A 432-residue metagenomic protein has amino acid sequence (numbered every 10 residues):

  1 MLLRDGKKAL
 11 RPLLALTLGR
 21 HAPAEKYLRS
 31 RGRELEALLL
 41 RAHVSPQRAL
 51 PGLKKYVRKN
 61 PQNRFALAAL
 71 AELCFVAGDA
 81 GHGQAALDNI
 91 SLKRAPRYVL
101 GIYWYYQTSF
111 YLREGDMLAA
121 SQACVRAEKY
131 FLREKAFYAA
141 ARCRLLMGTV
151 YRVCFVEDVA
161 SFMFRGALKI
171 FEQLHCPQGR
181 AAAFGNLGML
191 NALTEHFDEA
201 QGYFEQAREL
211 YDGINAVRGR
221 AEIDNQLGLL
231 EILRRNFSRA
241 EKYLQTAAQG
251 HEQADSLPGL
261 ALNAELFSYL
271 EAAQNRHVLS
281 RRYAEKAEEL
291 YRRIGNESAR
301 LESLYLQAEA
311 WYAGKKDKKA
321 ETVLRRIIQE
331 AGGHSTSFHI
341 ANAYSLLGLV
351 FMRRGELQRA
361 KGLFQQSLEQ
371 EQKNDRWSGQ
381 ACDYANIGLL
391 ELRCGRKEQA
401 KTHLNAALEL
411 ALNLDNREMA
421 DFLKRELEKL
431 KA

Functional and structural regions predicted by a protein language model:
M1-A140, L408, F422-K429: Flexible inter-repeat linkers and adjacent short helices within tandem amphipathic alpha-helical repeat scaffolds
Y56, I90-K93, A127, A167 (+6 more regions): Canonical positions in the second alpha-helix
A68, E72-V76, I102-R113, Y138-V153 (+7 more regions): Conserved alpha-helical positions within TPR/SEL1-like repeat arrays
